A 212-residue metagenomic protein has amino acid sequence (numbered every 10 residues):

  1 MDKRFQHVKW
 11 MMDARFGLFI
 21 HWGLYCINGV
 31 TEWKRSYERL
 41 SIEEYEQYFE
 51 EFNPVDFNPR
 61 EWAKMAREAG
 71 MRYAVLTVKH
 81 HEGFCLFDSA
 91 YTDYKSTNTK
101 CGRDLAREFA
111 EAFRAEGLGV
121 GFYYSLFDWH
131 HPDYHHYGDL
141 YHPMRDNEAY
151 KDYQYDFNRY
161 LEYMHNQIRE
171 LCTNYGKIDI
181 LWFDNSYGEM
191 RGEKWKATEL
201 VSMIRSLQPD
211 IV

Functional and structural regions predicted by a protein language model:
M1-V212: Mature catalytic domains of secreted/periplasmic carbohydrate-active enzymes
